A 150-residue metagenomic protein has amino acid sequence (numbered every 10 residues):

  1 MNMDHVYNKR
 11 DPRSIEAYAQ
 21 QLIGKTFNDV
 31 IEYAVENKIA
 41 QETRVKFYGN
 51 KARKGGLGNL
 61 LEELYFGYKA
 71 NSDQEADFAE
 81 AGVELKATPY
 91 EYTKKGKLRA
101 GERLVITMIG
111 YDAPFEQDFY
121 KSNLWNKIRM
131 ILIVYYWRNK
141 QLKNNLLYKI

Functional and structural regions predicted by a protein language model:
M1-A79, E84-I150: Nucleic-acid endonuclease domains
